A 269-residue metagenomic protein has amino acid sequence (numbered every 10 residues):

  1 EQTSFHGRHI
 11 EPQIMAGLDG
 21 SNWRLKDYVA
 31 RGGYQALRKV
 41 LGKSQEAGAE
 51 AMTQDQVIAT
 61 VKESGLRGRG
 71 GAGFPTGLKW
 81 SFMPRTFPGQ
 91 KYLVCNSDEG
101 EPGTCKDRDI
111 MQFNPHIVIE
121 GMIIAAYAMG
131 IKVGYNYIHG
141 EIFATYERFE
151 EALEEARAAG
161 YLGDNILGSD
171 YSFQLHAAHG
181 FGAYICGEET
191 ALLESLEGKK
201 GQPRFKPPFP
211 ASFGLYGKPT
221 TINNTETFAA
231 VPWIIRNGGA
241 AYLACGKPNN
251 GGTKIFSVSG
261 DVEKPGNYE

Functional and structural regions predicted by a protein language model:
E1, Q54, E63, F87-Y92 (+8 more regions): Short coil/turn connectors at secondary-structure junctions
E1-E63, I131-V133: Iron-sulfur (Fe-S) cluster-binding modules
G7-R8, Y146-E269: Hydrophobic alpha-helical positions that pack around
Y28-Q35, C95-D107, P210-L215, S257-E263: Gly-rich Lys/Arg/Thr-decorated short loops/hinges at beta-loop-alpha junctions or inter-strand turns that position
G33, K62-F82, A125, G182-E194 (+2 more regions): Conserved phosphate/anionic-ligand binding catalytic regions in large, soluble enzymes, centered on
V40-L41, E46-F87, L243-A244, N249 (+1 more regions): Accessory "access/gating" subregions that flank catalytic or transport cores
V94-F113, M129-I131, Y137, E147: A structural-propensity feature for long, helix-poor, extended segments
N114-A128: Histidine-anchored nucleotide/phosphate-binding helix
